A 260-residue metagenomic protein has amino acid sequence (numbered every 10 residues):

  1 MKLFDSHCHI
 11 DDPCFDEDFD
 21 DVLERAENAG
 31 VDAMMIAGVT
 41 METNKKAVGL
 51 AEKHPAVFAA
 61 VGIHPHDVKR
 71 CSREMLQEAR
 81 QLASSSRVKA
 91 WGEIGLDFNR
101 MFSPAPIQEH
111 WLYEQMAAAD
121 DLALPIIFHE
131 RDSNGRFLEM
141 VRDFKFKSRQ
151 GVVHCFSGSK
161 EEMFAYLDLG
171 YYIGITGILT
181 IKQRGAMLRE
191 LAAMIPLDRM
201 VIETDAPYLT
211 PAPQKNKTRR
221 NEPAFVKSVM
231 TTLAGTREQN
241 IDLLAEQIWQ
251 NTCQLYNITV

Functional and structural regions predicted by a protein language model:
M1-V260: Mid-domain alpha/beta scaffold segments of enzyme catalytic cores
